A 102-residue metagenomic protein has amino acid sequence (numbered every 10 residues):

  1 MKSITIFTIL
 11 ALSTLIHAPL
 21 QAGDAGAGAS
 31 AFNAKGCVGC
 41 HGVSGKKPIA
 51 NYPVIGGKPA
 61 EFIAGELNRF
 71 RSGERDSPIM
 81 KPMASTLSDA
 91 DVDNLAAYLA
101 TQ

Functional and structural regions predicted by a protein language model:
M1-G23: N-terminal export/targeting leaders of redox proteins
S3, A64, Q102: Predominantly soluble domains enriched in secretory-pathway, periplasmic, or organellar proteins
L15-N33, V43-N51, R69: Electrostatic cytochrome c docking/interface patches
A25-V38, K58-F62: Sequence context surrounding c-type heme c attachment/ligation sites in exported
G36-V43, L95: The canonical Cys-X-X-Cys-His
C40-V43, K58, M83: Small disulfide-bonded, cysteine-rich extracellular recognition modules and tandem repeats
P48-G56, N68-Q102: Axial heme c-ligation environment in periplasmic c-type cytochrome domains
